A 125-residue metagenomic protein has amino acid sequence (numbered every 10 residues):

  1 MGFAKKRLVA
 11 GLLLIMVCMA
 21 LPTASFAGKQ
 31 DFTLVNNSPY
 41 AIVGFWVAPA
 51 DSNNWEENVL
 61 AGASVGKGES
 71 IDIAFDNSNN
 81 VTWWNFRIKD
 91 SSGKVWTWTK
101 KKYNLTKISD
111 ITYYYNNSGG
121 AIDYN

Functional and structural regions predicted by a protein language model:
M1-G2, S25: Glycine-centered signal
G2-L12: Bacterial N-terminal signal peptides that target proteins for export
A4, M19-P22: Absolute N-terminal positional cue centered near the fourth residue
G11-A20: Bacterial N-terminal signal peptides
T23-N125: Intrinsically disordered, low-complexity segments enriched in small/polar residues
